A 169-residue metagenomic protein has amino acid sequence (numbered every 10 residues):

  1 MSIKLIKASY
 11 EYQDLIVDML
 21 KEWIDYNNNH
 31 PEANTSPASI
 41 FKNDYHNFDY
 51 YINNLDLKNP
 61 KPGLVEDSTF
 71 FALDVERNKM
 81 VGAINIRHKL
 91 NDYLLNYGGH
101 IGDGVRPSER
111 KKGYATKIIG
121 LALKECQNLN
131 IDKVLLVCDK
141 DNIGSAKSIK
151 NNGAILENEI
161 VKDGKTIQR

Functional and structural regions predicted by a protein language model:
M1-H100, R169: GNAT-family acyltransferases
L15, I118, G144: Charged catalytic carboxylate motif
K89-N91, S108, D141: Short coil/turn motifs at secondary-structure junctions
G102-V105, K111-K124, N128, K147-N151: Conserved acetyl-CoA-binding loop-helix of GNAT-fold acetyltransferases
C126-V137: Conserved GNAT acetyl-CoA-binding A-motif
Q127, G144, T166-Q168: Short secondary-structure boundary/hinge segments and terminal tails
L136-S145: Conserved beta-strand-loop-alpha-helix junction that forms the acyl-donor binding cleft
V137-C138, K150-R169: Conserved catalytic-core motifs of GNAT/GCN5-like acyltransferases
